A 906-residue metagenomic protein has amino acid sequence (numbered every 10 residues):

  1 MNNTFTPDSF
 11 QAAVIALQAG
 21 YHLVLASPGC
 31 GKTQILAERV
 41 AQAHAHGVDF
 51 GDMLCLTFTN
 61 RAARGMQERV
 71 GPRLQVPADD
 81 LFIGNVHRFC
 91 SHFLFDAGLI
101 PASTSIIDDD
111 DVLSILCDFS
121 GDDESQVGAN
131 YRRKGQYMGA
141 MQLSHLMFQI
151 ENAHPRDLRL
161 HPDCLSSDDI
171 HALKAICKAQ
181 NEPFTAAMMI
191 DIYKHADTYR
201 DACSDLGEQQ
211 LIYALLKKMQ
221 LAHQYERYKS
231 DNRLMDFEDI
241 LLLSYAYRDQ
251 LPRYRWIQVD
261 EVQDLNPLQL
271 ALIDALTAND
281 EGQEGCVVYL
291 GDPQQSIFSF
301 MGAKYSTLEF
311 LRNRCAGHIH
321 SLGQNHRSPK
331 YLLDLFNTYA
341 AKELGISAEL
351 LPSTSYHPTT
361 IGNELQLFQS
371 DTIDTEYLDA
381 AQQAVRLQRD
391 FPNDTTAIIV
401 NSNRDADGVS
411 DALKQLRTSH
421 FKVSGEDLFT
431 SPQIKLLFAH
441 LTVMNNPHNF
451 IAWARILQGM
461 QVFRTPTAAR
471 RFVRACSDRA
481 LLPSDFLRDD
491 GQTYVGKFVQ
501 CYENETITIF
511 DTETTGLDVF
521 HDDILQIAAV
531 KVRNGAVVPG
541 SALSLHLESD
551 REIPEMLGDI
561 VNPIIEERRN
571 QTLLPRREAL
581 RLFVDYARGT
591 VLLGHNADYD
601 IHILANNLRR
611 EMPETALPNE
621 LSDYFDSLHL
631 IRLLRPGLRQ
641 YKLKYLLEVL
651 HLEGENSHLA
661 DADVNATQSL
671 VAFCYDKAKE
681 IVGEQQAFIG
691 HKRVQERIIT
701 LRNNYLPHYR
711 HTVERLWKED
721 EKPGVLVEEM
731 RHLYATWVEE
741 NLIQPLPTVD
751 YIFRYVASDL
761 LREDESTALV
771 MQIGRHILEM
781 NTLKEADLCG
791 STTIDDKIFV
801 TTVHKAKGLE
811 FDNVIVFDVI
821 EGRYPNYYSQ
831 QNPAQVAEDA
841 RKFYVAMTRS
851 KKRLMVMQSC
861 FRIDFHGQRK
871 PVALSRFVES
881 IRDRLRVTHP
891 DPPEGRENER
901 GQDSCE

Functional and structural regions predicted by a protein language model:
M1-S103, R253, A806, V814 (+1 more regions): P-loop NTPase Walker
T4-L25, A62, F82, D108 (+6 more regions): Conserved helicase NTPase motor core
L23-L36, V40, A316-H318, N325-T418 (+3 more regions): Helicase P-loop NTPase motor core
D52-S166, E309, D623, Y645-E648: Conserved P-loop NTPase-based nucleic-acid remodeling module centered on helicase motor cores
L215, N446-T508, G516, K531-R533 (+2 more regions): Accessory C-terminal helicase-associated subdomains
P267-L367, S541-A542, L557: Conserved RecA-like helicase ATPase core segment that couples NTP binding/hydrolysis to strand translocation
E505-T508, T515-M612, L617-P618, Q640 (+2 more regions): Conserved non-catalytic scaffold segment of RNase H-like nuclease domains
F673, T792-D795, I820-E906: C-terminal accessory regions
